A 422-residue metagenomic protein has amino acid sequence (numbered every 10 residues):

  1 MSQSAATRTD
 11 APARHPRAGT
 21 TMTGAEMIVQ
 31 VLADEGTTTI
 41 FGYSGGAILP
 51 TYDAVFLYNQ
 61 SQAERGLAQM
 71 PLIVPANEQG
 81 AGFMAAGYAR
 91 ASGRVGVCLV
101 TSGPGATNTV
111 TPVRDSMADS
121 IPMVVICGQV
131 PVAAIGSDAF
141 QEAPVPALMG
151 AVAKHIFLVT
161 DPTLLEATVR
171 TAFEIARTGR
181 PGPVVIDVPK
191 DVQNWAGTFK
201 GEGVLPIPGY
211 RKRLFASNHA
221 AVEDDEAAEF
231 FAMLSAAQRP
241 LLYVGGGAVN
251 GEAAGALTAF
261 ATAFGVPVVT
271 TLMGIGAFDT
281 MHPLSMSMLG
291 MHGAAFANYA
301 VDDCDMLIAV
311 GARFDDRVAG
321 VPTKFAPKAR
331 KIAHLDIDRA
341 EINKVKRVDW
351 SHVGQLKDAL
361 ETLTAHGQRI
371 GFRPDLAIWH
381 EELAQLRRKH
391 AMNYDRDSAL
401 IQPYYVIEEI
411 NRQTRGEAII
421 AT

Functional and structural regions predicted by a protein language model:
Q3-H15, G36, V55-A68, I126 (+4 more regions): Gly-rich Lys/Arg/Thr-decorated short loops/hinges at beta-loop-alpha junctions or inter-strand turns that position
T7, C127-T168, K190, G274-E382: Glycine-rich, acidic loop regions that bind phosphate or pyrophosphate groups
A25-V29, A33, G46, P50-V55 (+1 more regions): Active-site diphosphate/adenylate-binding microenvironment
L32, I40, A85, G103 (+11 more regions): Buried hydrophobic positions in well-ordered alpha/beta secondary-structure cores of metabolic enzymes
T39-F83, V222-E223, E229-L307, R412-T422: Anionic-ligand anchoring segments at beta-strand to alpha-helix junctions in alpha/beta enzyme folds, i.e., glycine
A47, V130-P131, V188-N194, G246-A248 (+1 more regions): Glycine-rich beta-alpha junction loops
L49-V132, A295-N298, D303-D315: Thiamine diphosphate
I175-A236: Conformationally flexible catalytic loops at phosphate/diphosphate-handling active centers
